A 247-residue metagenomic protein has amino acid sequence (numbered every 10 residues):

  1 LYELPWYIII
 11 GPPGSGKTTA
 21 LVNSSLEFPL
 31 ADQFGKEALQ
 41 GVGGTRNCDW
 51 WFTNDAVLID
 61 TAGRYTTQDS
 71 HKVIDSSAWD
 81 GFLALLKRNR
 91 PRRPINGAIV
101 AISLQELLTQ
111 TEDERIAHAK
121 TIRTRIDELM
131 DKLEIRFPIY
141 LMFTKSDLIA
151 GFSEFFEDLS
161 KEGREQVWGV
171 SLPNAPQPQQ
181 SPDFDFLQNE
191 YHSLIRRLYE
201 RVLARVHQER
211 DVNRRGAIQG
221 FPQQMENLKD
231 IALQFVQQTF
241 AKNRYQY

Functional and structural regions predicted by a protein language model:
L1-Y247: Basic, amphipathic N-terminal segments
